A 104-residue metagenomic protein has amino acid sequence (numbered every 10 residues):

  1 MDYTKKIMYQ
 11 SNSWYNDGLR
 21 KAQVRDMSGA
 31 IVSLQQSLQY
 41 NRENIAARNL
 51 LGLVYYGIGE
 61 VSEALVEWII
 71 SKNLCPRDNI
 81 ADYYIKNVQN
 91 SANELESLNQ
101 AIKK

Functional and structural regions predicted by a protein language model:
M1-S13: TPR-adjacent "capping" and linker segments in tetratricopeptide-repeat scaffold/adaptor proteins
K5, L38-Q39, K72-N73: Conserved structural position within tetratricopeptide repeats
Q23, G57, N90-E94: Register position in tetratricopeptide repeats
